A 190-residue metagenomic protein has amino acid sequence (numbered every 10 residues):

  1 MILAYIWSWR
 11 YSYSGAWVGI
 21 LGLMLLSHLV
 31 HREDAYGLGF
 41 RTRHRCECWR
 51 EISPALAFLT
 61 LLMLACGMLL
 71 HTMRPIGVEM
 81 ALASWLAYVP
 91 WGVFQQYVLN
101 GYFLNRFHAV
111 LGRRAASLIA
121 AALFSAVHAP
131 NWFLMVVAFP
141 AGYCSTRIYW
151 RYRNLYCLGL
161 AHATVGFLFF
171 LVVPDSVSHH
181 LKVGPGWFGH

Functional and structural regions predicted by a protein language model:
M1-E33, E51: Alpha-helical transmembrane segments in multi-pass membrane proteins
M1-W7, L59-L69, A121-P130, A163-P174: Aromatic-anchored segments of alpha-helical transmembrane domains
A4, M135-H190: Functionally important transmembrane alpha-helices
R10-G19, I76-A81, W132-F139: Short, aromatic-rich membrane-interface segments at the entry and exit of alpha-helical transmembrane domains
W17, E33-L61, E79, S84 (+1 more regions): Interfacial transmembrane-helix boundary/kink motif in multi-pass membrane proteins
L21, L56-A57, W85, V89 (+7 more regions): Residue-level signature of the transmembrane alpha-helical core of multi-pass small-molecule transporters
Y36-R41, M68-M80, H179-G186: Membrane-interface helix termini and inter-helical loops of multi-pass transporters
L64-A126: Function-critical hydrophobic alpha-helical transmembrane segments in multi-pass membrane proteins
